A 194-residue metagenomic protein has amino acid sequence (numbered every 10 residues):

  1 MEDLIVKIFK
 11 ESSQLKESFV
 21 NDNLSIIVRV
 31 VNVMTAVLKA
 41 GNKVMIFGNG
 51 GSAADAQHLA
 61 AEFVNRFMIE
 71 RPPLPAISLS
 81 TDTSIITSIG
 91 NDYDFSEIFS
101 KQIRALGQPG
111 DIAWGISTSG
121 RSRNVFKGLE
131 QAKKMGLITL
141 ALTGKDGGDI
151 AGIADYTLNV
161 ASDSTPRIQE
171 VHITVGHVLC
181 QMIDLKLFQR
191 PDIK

Functional and structural regions predicted by a protein language model:
M1, N23-I26, S52, K133: Residue-level recognition of alpha-helical structural elements
M1-D22: Generic N-terminal amphipathic, Lys/Arg-enriched alpha-helix
L15, G41-K43, P109-I112: Short, surface-exposed connector motifs at secondary-structure boundaries
D22-A40: A short, well-structured juxtamembrane/interface segment
V44-M45, T139: Hydrophobic beta-strand scaffold residues
S52, Q57-I193: Glycine-rich phosphate-binding loops that contact phosphosugars or nucleotide phosphates
